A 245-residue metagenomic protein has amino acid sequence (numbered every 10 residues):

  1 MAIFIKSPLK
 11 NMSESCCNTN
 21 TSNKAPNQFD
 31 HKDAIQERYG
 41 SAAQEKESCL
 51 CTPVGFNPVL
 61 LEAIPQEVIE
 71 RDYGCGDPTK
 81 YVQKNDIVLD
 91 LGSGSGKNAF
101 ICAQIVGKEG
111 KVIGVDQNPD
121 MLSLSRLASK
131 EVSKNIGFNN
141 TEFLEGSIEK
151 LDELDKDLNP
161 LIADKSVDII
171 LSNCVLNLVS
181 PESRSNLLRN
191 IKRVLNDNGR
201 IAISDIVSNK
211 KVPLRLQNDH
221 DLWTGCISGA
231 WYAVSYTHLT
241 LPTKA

Functional and structural regions predicted by a protein language model:
I3, T237-T243: Conserved small/polar residues in nucleotide/adenosyl-binding loops
S13-P53: N-terminal auxiliary segments of SAM/dcSAM-dependent transferases
C51-I87, I101, I105: Conserved alpha-helix/loop element of class I SAM-dependent methyltransferases that forms part of the SAM/SAH-binding
I87-L91, S95-E153, D157-L158: Class I SAM-dependent methyltransferase SAM/SAH-binding core
D152-I170: A short acidic, Gly/Pro-enriched loop at the edge of an enzyme's catalytic core that lines a small-molecule cofactor
S185-R200: A short glycine-rich, Lys/Arg-flanked "PGG" loop and its adjoining helix->strand segment in the class I
V207-I227: Short, glycine-/aromatic-enriched active-site segment of Class I SAM-dependent methyltransferases
G229-L239: Short alpha-helix
